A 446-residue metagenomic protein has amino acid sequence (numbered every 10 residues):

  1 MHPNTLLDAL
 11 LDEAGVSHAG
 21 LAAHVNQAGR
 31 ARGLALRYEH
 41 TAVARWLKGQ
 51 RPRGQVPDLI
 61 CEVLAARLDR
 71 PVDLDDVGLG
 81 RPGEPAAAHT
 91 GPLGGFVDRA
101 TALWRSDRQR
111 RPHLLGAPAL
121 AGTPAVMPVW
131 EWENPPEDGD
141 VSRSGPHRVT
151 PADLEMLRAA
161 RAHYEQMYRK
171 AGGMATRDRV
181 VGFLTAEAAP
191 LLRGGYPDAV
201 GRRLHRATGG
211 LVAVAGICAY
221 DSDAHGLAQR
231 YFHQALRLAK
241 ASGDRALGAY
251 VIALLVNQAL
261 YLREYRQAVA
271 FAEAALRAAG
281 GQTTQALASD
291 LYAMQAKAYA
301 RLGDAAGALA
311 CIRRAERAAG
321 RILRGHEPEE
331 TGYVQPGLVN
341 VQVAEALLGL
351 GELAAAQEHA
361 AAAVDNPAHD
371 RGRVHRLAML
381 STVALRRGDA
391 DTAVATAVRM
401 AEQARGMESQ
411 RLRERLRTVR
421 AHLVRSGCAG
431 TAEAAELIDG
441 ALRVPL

Functional and structural regions predicted by a protein language model:
M1-H24, A35-N134, R417, E436-L446: Short amphipathic recognition helices of helix-turn-helix/homeodomain-type DNA-binding modules
A19, G33, T41, D58 (+6 more regions): Active-site-proximal helix/loop capping residues that flank conserved catalytic or ligand/cofactor
Q27: Glycine-rich, acidic and aromatic/proline-enriched surface loops and short helix-turn segments that act as binding
V126-L154: C-terminal segment of N-terminal export signals and the immediately downstream linker at the start of the mature
S144-L446: Conserved binding/catalytic microenvironments
